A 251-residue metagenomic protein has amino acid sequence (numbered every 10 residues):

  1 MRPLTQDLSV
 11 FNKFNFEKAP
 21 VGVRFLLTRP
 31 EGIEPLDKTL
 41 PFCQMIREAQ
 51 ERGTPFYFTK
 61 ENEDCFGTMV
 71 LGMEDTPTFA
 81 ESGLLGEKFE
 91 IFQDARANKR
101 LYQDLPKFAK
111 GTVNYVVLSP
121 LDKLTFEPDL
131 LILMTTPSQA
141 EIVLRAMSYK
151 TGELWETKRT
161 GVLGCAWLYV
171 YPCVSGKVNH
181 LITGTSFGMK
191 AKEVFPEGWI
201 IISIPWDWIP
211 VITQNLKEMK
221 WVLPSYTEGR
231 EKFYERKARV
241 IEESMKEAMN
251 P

Functional and structural regions predicted by a protein language model:
P3-P251: Acidic, serine/proline-rich low-complexity intrinsically disordered regions
